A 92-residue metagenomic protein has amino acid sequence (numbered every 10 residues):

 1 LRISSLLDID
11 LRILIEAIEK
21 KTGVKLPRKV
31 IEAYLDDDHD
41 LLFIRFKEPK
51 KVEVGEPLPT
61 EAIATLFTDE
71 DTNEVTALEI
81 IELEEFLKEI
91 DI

Functional and structural regions predicted by a protein language model:
L1-I63, D71, E85: Intrinsically disordered terminal and processing segments
L66: Extended lipid/amphipathic-ligand handling interfaces
D69-I92: Short, compact, well-ordered microdomains
